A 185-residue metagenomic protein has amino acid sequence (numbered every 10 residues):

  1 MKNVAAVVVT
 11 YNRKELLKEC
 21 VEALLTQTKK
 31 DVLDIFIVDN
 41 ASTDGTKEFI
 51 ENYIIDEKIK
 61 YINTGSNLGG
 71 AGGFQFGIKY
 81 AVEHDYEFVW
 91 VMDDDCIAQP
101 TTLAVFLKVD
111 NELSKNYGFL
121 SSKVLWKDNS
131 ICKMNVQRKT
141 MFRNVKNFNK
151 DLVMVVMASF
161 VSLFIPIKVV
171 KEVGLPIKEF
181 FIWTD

Functional and structural regions predicted by a protein language model:
E22-V32: Short, acidic, metal-binding catalytic loop of nucleotide-sugar glycosyltransferases
A23, D39-E48, S66, C96-I97: A conserved acidic beta->alpha catalytic loop
V32-A41, I62-T64: Short beta-strand/loop segment that forms part of the nucleotide-sugar
T64-H84: Glycine-rich, basic loop-to-helix element that forms the pyrophosphate-binding segment of sugar-nucleotide handling
Y86-D95: Short beta-strand-to-loop acidic/aromatic patch adjacent to the donor-nucleotide binding site
T101-M134: Conserved donor NDP-sugar-binding/catalytic core segment of glycosyltransferases
K146-I165: A recurrent flexible, glycine/aromatic-enriched loop bordering the glycosyltransferase active site that acts as
K171-D185: Donor nucleotide-sugar recognition loop
